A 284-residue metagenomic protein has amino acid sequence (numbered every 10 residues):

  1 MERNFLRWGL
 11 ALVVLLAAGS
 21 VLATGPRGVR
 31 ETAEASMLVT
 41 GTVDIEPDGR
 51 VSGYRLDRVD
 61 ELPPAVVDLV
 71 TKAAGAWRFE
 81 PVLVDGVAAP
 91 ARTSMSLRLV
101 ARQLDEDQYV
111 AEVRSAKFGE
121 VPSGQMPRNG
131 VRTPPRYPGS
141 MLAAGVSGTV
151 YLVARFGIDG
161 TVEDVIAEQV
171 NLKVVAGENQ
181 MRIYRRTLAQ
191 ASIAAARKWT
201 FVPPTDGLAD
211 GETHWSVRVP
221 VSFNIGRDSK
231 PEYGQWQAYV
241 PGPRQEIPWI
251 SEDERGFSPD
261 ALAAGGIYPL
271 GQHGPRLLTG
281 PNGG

Functional and structural regions predicted by a protein language model:
M1-L10: Bacterial N-terminal signal peptides that target proteins for export
E2-R3, L22-G284: Charge-biased low-complexity segments
A11, V21-L22: Cleavable N-terminal signal peptides
